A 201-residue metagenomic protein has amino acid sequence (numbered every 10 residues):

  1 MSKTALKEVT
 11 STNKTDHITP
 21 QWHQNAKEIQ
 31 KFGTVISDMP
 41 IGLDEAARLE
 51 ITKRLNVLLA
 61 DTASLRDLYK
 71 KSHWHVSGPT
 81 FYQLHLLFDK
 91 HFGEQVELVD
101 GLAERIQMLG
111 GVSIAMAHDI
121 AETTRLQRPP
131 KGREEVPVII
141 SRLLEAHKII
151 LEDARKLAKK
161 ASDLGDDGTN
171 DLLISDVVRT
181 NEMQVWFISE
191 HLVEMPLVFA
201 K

Functional and structural regions predicted by a protein language model:
S2-K7, T15, S113, A117-A121 (+4 more regions): Long, contiguous binding/interaction regions
K7-P40: Acidic, low-complexity proline/glycine-rich segments
I36-L58, V136: Disorder-to-helix initiation segments
G42-E50, L65-K90, L157-T169: Helix-loop segments that flank and shape redox-cofactor active sites
L59, R66, H73, F92 (+6 more regions): A structural signal for well-ordered alpha-helices, especially hydrophobic packing surfaces of coiled-coils
K70, V76-D119: Conserved alpha-helical segments that form or flank metal/cofactor-binding pockets of metalloenzymes
E97, D171-K201: Short, contiguous alpha-helical
D100, E104-R105, H118-D176: Acidic/histidine-rich alpha-helical segments that form the ligand environment of transition-metal centers
